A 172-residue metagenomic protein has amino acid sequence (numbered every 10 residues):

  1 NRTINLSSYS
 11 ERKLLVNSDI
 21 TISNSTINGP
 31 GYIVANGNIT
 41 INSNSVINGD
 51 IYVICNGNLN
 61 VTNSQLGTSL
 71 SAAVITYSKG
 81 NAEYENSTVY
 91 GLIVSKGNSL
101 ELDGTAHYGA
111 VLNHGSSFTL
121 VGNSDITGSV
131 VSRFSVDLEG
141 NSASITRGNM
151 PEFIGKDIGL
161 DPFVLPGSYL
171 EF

Functional and structural regions predicted by a protein language model:
N1-P30, V34-N38, G49: C-terminal globular interaction/adhesion domains in large, modular proteins
S23-N24, S43-S45, Q65, G122: Surface-exposed acidic, glycine-flexible loop patches that form ligand/cofactor-binding and adhesion interfaces
V46-N48, S71: Extracellular distal adhesion/interaction modules in secreted or cell-surface proteins
N60-F172: Predominantly polar beta-repeat domains that present long G/T/S/D/N-rich surfaces used to bind, process, or adhere
